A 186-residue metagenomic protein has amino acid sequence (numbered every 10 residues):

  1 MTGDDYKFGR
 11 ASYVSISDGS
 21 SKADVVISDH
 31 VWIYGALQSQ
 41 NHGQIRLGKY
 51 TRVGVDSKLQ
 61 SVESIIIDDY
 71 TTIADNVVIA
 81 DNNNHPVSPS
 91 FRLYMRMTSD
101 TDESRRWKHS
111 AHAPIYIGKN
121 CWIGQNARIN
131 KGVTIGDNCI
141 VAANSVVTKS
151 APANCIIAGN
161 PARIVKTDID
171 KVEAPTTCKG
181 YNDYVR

Functional and structural regions predicted by a protein language model:
M1-V87, R96-D102, K108-N120, A127-I129 (+3 more regions): Domain-scale signature associated with acetyltransferase and cell-envelope carbohydrate enzymes
K131, K149: Conserved coupling/switch loop of ABC ATPases
G136, I140-V146: A generic "structured core" feature
